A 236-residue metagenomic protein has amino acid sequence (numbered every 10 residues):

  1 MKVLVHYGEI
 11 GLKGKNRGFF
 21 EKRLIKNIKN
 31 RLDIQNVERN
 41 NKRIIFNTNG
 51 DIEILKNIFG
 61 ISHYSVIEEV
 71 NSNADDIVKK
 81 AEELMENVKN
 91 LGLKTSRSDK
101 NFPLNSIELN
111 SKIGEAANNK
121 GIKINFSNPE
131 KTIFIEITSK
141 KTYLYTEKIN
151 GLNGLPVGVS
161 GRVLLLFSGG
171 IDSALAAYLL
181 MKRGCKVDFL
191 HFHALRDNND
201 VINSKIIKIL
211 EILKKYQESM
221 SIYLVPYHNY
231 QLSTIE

Functional and structural regions predicted by a protein language model:
M1-L166, A174-S221, P226: RNA-binding accessory domains that recognize and position tRNA/RNA substrates
G170: Conserved G/P- and acidic residue-centered "switch" motifs that form tight phosphate/ATP-binding loops in soluble
I222-L224, N229-E236: Conserved adenosine/adenylate-binding substructure
